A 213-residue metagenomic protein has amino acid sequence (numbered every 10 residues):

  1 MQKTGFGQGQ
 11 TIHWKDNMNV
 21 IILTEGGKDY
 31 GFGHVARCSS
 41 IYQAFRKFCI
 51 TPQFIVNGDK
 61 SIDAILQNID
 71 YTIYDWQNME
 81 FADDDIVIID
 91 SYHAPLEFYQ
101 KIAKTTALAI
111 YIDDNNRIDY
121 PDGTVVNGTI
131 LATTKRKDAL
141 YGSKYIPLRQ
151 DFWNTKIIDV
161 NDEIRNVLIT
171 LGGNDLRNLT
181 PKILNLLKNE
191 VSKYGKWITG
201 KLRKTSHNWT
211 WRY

Functional and structural regions predicted by a protein language model:
Q2-K3, Q8-Q10, K15: Charged/polar low-complexity intrinsically disordered segments
N17-I21: Extreme N-terminal starter segment of soluble prokaryotic enzymes
I22-A44, V56-A139: Active-site and donor-binding regions of nucleotide-sugar-utilizing enzymes
I41-I50, L186-E190: A short, Lys/Arg-enriched amphipathic alpha-helix followed by its capping loop at the start of a domain
I50-Q53, D84-V87, Y194-G195: Short active-site oxyanion
T51-D59, I198-G200: A short beta-strand-loop structural module common to alpha/beta enzyme folds
P121-R177: A nucleotide-sugar donor-handling region in carbohydrate enzymes
E163-Y213: Donor-nucleotide binding loops and adjacent catalytic segments primarily of GT-B fold Leloir glycosyltransferases
